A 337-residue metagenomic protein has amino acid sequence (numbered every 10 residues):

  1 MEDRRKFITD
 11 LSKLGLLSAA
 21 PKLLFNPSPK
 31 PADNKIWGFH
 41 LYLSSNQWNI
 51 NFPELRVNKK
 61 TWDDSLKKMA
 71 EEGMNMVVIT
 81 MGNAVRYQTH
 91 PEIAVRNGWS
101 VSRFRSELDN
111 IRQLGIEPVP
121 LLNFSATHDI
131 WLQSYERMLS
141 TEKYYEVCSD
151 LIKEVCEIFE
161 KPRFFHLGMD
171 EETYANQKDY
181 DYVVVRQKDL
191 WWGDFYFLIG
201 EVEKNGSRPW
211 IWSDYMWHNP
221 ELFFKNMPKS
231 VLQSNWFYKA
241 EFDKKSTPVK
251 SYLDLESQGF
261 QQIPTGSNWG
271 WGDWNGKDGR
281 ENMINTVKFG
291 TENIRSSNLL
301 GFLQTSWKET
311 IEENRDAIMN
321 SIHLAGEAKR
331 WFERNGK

Functional and structural regions predicted by a protein language model:
M1, K22-K35: C-terminal segment of N-terminal export signals and the immediately downstream linker at the start of the mature
K6-P27: N-terminal export signals
A32-D33, I158-F159, K225-P228, L255 (+1 more regions): Extracellular/periplasmic catalytic domains that process cell-envelope and extracellular macromolecules
H40-L232, W271: Aromatic-lined carbohydrate-binding surfaces of glycoside hydrolases
W62, G98-F104, Y144-S149, Q187-Y196 (+3 more regions): Well-ordered, non-membrane alpha-helical segments in soluble/globular domains
P118, P209, Q262-T265, L299-L300: Hydrophobic anchor at the start of a short beta-strand that flanks the dinucleotide cofactor-binding loop
E221-K229, S234-W271: Glycoside hydrolase catalytic-domain groove-lining segments
T265-K337: Substrate-binding cleft of secreted/luminal carbohydrate-active enzymes
